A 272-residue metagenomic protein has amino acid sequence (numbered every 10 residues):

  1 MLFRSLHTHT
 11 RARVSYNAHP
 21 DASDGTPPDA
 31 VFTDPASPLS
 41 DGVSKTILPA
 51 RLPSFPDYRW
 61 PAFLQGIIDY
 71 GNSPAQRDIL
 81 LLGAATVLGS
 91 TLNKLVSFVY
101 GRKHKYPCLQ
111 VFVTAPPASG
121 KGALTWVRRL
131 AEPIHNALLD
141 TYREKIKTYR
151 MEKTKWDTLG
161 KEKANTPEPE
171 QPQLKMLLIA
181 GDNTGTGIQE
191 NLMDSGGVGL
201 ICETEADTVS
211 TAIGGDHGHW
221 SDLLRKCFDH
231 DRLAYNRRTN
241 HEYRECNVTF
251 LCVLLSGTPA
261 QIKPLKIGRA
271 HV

Functional and structural regions predicted by a protein language model:
M1-L2: Short, small-residue-biased leader/transition segments that mark boundaries at the very start of proteins
T8-A12: Intrinsically disordered, low-complexity terminal segments enriched in Ser/Thr
V14-Y16, P20-R269: Phosphate-handling catalytic cores of nucleic-acid transaction enzymes
